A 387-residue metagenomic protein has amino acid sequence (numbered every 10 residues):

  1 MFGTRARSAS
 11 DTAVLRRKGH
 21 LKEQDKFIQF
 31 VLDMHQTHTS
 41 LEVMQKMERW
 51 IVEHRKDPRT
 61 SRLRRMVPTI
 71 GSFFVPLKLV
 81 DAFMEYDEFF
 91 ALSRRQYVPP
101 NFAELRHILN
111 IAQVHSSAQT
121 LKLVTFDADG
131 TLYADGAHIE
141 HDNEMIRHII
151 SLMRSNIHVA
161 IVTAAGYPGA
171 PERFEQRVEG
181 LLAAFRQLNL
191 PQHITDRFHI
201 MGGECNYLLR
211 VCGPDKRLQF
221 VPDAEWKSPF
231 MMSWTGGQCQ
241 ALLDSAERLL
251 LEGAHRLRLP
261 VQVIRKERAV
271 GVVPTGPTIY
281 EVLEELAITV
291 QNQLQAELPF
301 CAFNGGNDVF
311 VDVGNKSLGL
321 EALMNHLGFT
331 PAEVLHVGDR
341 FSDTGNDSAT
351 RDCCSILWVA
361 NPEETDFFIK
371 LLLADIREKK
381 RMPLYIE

Functional and structural regions predicted by a protein language model:
M1-F126, A137, N143-H148, G180 (+2 more regions): Non-catalytic pre-domain segments flanking phosphatase-related domains
M44-L105, A184, P191-P222, Q238-A246 (+2 more regions): A metal-dependent, Asp-based hydrolase signature
S116-I139, I161-T163, I200, D347: Asp-based phosphoryl-transfer active-site loop
D135, T163-A164, G202, F310-K316: Conserved beta-strand/loop elements of the cytosolic catalytic core of P-type E1-E2 ATPases, chiefly in the P-domain
G136-I139, A164, R173-F174, C212-D215 (+2 more regions): Short coil/turn segments at secondary-structure boundaries
E144, H148-L259: Active-site phosphate-binding/coordination module
T163, I200, L320, T330-D375: Acidic, Mg2+-coordinating phosphoryl-transfer loop and its flanking beta/alpha structural elements, shared across
S245-L335: Conserved acidic, metal-coordinating active-site core of Asp-based, Mg2+-dependent phosphoryl-transfer enzymes
